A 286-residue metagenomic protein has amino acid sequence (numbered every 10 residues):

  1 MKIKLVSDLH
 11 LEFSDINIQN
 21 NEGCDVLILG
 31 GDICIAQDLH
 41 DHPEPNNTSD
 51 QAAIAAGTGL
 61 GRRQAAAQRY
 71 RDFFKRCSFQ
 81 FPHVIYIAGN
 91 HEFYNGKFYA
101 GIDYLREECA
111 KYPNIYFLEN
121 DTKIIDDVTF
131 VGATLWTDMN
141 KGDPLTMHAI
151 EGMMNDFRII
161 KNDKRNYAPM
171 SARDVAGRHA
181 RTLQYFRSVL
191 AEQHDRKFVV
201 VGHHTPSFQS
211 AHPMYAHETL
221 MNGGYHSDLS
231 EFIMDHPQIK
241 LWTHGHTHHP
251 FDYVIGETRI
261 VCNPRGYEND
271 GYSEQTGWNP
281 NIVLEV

Functional and structural regions predicted by a protein language model:
M1-K4, T122-G132, K197, V254-R259: Beta-strand-turn-beta hairpins that frame and shape the catalytic cleft of phosphate-ester-processing enzymes
M1-Y86, F93-A100, R165, P169-A172: N-terminal active-site segment of His-dependent metallophosphoesterases
L5-S7, L27-D32, I85-N90, Y116-N120 (+3 more regions): Active-site neighborhood of phospho(di)ester-bond hydrolases with catalytic His/Asp-centered motifs
H10-I16, C34-D38, H91-G101, T122-I124 (+4 more regions): Active-site environment of divalent metal-dependent phosphoester hydrolases
S14-E22, D72-S78, F117-D126, V131 (+2 more regions): Short amphipathic alpha-helices and their capping/turn segments at secondary-structure boundaries
G23, I124, H212, M221-K240 (+1 more regions): Binuclear metal-dependent phosphoesterase catalytic core
H83-M147: A basic- and aromatic-enriched beta-loop-alpha substructure that forms the phosphate/nucleotide- and DNA/RNA-contacting
V131-V199, H204-T219: Active-site-proximal loop/helix segment associated with metal-binding centers of metalloenzymes
